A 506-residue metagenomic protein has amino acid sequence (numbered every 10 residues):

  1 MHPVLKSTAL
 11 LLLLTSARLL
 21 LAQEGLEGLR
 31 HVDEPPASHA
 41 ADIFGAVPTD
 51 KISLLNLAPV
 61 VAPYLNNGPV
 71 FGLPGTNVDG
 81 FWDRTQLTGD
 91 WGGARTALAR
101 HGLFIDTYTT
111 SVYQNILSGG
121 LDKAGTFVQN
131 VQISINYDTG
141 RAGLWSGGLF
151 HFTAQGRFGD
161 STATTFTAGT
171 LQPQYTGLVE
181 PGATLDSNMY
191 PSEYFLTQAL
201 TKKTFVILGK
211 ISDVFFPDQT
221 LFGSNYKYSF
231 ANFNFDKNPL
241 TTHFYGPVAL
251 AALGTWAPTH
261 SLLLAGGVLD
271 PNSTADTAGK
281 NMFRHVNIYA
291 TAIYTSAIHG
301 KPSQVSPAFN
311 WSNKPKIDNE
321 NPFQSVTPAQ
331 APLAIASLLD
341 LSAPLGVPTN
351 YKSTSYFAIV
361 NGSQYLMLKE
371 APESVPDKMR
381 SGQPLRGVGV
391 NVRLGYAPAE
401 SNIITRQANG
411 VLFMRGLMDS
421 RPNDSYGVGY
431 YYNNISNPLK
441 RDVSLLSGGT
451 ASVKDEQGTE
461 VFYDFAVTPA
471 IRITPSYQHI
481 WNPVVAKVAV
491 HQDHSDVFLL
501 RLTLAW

Functional and structural regions predicted by a protein language model:
L20-T110, I116, D122, T139-G140 (+1 more regions): N-terminal periplasmic/intermembrane-space "pro-region" immediately following the signal or transit peptide
E24, I52, W82, T88-I105 (+8 more regions): Short loop/turn motifs that connect adjacent beta-strands in outer-membrane beta-barrel proteins
L87, N115, G125-V131, N188-S192 (+6 more regions): Residues that define the transmembrane beta-barrel architecture of outer-membrane proteins
T107-Y113, F150-G156, V206-K210, G266-D270 (+5 more regions): Transmembrane beta-barrel strands of outer-membrane/channel proteins
Q114-Q129, G143-S192, N281-F283, P483-V485: Surface-exposed loop and membrane-interface regions of Gram-negative outer-membrane beta-barrel proteins
A163-F195, K202-T291, S444-G448: Surface-exposed coil loops of outer-membrane beta-barrel proteins
F233-V390, L394-P398, I403, M414: Signature for the C-terminal beta-barrel architecture of outer-membrane proteins
V428, Q492-W506: Outer-membrane beta-barrel "beta-signal"
